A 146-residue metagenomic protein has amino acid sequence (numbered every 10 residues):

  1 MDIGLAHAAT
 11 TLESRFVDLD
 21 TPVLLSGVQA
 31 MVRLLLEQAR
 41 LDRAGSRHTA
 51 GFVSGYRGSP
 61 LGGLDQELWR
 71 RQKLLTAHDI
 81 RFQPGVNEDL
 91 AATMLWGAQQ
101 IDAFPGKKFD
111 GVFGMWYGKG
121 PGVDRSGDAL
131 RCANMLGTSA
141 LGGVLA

Functional and structural regions predicted by a protein language model:
M1-A146: Thiamine diphosphate
